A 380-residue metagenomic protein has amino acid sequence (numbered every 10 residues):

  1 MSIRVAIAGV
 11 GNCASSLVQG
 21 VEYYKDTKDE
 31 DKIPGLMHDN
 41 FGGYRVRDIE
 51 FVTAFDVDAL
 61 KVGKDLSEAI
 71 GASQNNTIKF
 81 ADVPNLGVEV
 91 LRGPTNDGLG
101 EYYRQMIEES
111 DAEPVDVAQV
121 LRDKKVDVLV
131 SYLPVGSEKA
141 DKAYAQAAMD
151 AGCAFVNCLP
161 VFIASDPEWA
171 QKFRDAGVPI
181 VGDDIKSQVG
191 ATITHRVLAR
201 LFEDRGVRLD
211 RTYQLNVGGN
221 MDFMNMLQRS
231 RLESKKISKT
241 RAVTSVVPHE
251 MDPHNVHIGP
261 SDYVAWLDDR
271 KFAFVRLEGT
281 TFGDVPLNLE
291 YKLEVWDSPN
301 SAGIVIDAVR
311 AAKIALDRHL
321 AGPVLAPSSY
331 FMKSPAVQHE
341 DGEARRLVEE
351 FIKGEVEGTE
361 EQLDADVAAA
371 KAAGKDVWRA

Functional and structural regions predicted by a protein language model:
M1-Y144, D150, R229-I237, A273: N-terminal glycine-/serine-/threonine-rich beta1-alpha1-beta2 phosphate-ribose binding loop of Rossmann-like
A8, R47, K61, A72 (+2 more regions): Active-site-lining helix/loop region of Rossmann-like oxidoreductase modules
G9-S15, L133-K139, L159-S165, K186-T192 (+1 more regions): Gly/Ser/Thr-rich loops at beta-strand to alpha-helix junctions that form or flank small-molecule/cofactor-binding
V18-G20, K64-S67, P167-A170, T194-H195 (+1 more regions): Short acidic, glycine/serine/threonine-rich loops at helix termini
H38, A273-A380: C-terminal active-site/capping subdomain that shapes the small-molecule cofactor and substrate pocket of enzyme
L129-S131, F155-C158, V181-D184, T212: Short catalytic-loop micro-motif centered on adjacent basic/acidic residues
P134-D150, C158-P179: Rossmann-fold NAD(P)-binding glycine/threonine-rich loop
K172-I185, G206, D210: Rossmann-fold dehydrogenase core element
